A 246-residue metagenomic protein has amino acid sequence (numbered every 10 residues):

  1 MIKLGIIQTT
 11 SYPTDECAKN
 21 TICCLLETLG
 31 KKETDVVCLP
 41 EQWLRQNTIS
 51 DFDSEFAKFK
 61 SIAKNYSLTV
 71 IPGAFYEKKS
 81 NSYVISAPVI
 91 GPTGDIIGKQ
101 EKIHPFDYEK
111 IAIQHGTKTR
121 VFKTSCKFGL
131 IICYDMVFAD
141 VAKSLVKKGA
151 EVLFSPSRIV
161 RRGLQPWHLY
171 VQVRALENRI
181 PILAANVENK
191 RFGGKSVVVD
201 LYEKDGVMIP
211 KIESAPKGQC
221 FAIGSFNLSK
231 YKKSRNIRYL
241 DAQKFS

Functional and structural regions predicted by a protein language model:
M1-P13, K99, C126-D135, F154: Active-site-proximal beta-strand elements of phosphoester/diester hydrolases
I7, I90, I131, L183-A185 (+1 more regions): Short hydrophobic segments within beta-strands
I7, Q100, F122, A215 (+1 more regions): Hydrophobic residues at beta-strand termini and immediately following loops that shape nucleotide-binding pockets
Q8-T10, P40, E101, N186: Residue-level recognition of beta-strand->loop/alpha-helix junctions
Y12-T93, V160-I180: Cys-nucleophile CN-hydrolase/nitrilase-fold catalytic domain and related Cys-dependent amidase chemistry that acts on
F52-V70, V137-C220: CN hydrolase (nitrilase-like) catalytic-core segments centered on the catalytic cysteine and neighboring Lys/Glu
P72-A74, S86-V89, R120-V121, G194-V198 (+1 more regions): Short beta-strand scaffold segments in enzyme catalytic cores
K78-K148, R162-L169, V173, L228 (+1 more regions): Active-site catalytic loop in hydrolytic enzyme cores
